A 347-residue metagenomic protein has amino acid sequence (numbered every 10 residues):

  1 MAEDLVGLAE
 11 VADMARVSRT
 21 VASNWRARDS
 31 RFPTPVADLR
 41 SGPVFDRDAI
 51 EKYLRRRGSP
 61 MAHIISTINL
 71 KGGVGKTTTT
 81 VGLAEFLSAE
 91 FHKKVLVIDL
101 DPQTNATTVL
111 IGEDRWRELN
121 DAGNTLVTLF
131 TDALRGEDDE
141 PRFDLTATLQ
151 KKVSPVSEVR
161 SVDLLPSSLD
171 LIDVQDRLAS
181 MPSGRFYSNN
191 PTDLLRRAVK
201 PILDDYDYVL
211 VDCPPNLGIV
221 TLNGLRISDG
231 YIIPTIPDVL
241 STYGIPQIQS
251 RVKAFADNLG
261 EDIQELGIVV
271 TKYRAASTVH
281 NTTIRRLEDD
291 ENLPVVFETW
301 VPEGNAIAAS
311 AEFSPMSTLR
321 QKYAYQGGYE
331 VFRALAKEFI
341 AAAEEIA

Functional and structural regions predicted by a protein language model:
M1-E3: A detector for short, charged/polar N-terminal pre-domain segments
E10-D13: Short alpha-helical "recognition helix" segments of helix-turn-helix
A15-P43: Major-groove DNA-recognition helix of helix-turn-helix-type DNA-binding domains
A37-R40, R47-D48, R55-A347: P-loop NTP-binding core
